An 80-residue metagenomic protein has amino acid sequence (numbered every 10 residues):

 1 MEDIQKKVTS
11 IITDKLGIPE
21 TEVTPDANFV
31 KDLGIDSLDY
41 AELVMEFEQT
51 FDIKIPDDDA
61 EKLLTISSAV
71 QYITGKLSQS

Functional and structural regions predicted by a protein language model:
E2-I35, E42-M45, Q49-S80: Phosphopantetheine-dependent thiolation modules in NRPS/PKS and related acyl-activating systems
